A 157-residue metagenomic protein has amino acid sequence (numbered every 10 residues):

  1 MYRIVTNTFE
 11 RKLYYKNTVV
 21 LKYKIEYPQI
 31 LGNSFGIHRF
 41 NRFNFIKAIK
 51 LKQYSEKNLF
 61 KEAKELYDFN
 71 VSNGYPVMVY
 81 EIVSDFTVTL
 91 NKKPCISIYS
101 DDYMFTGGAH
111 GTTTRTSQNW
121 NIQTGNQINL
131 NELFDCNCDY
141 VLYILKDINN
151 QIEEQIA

Functional and structural regions predicted by a protein language model:
M1-A157: Compositionally biased intrinsically disordered regions enriched in Thr/Gly
